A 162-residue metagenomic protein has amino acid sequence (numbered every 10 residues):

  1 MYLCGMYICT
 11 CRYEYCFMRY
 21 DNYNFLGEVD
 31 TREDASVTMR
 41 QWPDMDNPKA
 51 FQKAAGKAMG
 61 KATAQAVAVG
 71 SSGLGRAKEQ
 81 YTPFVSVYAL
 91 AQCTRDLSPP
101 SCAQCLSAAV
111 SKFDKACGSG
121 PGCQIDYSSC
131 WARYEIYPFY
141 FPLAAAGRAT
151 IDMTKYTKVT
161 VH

Functional and structural regions predicted by a protein language model:
M1-H162: Extracellular secretory-pathway ectodomains and N-terminal mature segments of eukaryotic proteins
